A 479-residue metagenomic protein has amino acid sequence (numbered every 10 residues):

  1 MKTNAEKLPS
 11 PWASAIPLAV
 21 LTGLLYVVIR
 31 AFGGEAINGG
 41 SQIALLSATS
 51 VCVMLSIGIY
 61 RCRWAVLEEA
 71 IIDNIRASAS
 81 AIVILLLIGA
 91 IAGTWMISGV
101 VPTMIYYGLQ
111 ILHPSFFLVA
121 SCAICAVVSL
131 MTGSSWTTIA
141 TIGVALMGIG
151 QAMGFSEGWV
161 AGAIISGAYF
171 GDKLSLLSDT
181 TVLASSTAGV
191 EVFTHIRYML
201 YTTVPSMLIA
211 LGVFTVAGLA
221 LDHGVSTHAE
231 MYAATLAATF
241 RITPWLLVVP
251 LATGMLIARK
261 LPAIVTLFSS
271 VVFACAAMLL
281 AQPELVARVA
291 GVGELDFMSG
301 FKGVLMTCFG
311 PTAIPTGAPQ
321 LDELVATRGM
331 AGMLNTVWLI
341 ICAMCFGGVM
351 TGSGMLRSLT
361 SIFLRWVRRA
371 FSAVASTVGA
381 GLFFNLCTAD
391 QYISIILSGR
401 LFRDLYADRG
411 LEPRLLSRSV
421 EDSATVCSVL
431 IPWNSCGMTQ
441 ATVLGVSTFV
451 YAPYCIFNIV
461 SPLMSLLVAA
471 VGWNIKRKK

Functional and structural regions predicted by a protein language model:
M1-L85, Y201-L211, G218-C342: Hydrophobic transmembrane alpha-helices of multi-pass small-molecule transporters
A15, T187-T203, M207, G348 (+1 more regions): C-terminal transmembrane helix pair
T22, Y26, V53-M54, A123-V127 (+9 more regions): Alpha-helical transmembrane segments of multipass membrane proteins
Y60-Q151, F309-R403: Membrane-embedded alpha-helical segments and adjacent helix-loop junctions characteristic of multi-pass solute
W136, A168-L183, I396-D404: Short helical (or helix-break) motifs at transmembrane helix termini and adjacent helical loops in multi-pass membrane
I139-L146, I164, T266-A274: Central hydrophobic cores of alpha-helical transmembrane segments in multi-pass integral membrane proteins
M147-W159, V446-F449: Helix-coil boundary and interhelical linker segments in multi-pass alpha-helical membrane proteins
I164, Y169-L177, T203-G224, R477: Transmembrane-helix bundle segments that line or gate the permeation/cavity pathway in multi-pass membrane proteins
